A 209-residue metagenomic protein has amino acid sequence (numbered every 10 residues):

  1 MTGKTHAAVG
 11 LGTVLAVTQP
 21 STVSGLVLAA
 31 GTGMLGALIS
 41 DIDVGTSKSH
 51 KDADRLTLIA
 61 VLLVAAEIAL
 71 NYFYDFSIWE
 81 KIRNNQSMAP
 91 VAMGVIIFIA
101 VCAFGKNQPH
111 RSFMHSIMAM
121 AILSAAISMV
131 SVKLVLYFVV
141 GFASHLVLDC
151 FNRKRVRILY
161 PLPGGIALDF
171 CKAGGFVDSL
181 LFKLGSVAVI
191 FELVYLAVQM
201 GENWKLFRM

Functional and structural regions predicted by a protein language model:
M1-M209: N-terminal membrane-targeting hydrophobic helices
